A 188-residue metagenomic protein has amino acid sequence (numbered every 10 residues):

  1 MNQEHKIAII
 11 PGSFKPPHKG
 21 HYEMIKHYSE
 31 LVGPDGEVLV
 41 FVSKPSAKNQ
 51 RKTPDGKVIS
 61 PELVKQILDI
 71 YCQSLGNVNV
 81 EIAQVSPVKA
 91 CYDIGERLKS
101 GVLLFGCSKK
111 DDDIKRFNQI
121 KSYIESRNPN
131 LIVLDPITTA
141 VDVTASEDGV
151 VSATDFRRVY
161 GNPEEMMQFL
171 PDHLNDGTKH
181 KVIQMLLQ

Functional and structural regions predicted by a protein language model:
M1-Q188: Nucleotidyltransferase catalytic core that binds NTPs
